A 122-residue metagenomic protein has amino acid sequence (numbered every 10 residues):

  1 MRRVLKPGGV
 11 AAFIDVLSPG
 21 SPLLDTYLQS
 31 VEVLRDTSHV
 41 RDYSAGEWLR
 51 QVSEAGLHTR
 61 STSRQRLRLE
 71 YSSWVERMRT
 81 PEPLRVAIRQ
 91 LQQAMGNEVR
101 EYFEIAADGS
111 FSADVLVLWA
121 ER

Functional and structural regions predicted by a protein language model:
M1-V10: A short glycine-rich, Lys/Arg-flanked "PGG" loop and its adjoining helix->strand segment in the class I
R3, Q29, G46, R50-E54: Replace "anionic and nucleotidyl ligands
V4, P22-Y27, Q92-N97: Short amphipathic alpha-helical segments, especially helix-boundary/capping motifs
V10-L34: Conserved class I S-adenosyl-L-methionine
A11, S38-Y43, A87-Q92: Short, surface-exposed, polar/charged, turn-prone segments marking secondary-structure boundaries
V16, R41, R64-L67: Short beta->alpha junction loops/turns
V31-E47: Acceptor-substrate binding/catalytic loop of class I
G46, S53-R122: Conserved Class I S-adenosyl-L-methionine
